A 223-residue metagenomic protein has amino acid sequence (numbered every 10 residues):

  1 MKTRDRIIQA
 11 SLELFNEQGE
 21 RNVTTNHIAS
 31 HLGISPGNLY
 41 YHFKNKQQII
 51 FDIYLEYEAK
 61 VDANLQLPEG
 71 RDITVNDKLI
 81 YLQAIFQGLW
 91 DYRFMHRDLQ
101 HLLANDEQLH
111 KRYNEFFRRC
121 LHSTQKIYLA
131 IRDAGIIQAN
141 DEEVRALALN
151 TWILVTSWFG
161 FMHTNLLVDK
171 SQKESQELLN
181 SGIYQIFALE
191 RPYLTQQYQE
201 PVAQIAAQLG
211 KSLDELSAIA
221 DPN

Functional and structural regions predicted by a protein language model:
T3-A10, L147: N-terminal positioning helix adjacent to the helix-turn-helix/winged-helix DNA-binding module
R6, L14-Q48, D52: Helix-turn-helix
D52, Q66-D91, K111, A148: Hydrophobic alpha-helical connector segments
L55-V61: Short, basic, alpha-helical segments at the C-terminal edge of helix-turn-helix-like DNA-binding modules
L65-P68, H96-L103, I131, G135 (+1 more regions): Secondary-structure edge/capping motif, primarily at the C-terminal ends of alpha-helices and the immediately following
L79-H101, R118-K126: Helical hydrophobic small-molecule/effector-binding pocket
Q108-A134, R145-G160, E177-P192: Amphipathic alpha-helical packing segments from all-alpha helical-bundle domains
G160, T164-N223: C-terminal peripheral helix-coil segments that are non-catalytic and often amphipathic
